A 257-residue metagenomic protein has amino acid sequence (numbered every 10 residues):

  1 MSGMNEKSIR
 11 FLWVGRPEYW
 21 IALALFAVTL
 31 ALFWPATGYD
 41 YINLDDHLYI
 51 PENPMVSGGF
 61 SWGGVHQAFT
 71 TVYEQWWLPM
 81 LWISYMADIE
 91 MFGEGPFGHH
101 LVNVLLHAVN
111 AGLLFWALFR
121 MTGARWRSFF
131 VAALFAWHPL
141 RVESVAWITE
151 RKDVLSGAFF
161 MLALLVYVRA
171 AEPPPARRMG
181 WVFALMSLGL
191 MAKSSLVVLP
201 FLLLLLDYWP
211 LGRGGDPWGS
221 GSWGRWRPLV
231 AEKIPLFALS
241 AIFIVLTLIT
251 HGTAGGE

Functional and structural regions predicted by a protein language model:
M1-E257: Polytopic membrane enzymes that build or remodel cell-surface glycoconjugates and lipids
